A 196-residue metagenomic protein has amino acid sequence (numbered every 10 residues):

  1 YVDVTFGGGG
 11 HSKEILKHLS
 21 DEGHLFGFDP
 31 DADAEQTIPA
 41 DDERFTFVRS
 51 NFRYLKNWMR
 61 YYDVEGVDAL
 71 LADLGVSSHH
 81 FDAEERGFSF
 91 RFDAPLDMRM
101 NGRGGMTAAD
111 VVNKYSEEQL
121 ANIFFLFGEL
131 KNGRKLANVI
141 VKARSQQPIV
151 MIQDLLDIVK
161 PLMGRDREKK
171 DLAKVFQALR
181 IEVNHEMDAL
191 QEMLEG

Functional and structural regions predicted by a protein language model:
Y1-G196: S-adenosyl-L-methionine-dependent methyltransferase catalytic core, i.e., the SAM/SAH-binding region
